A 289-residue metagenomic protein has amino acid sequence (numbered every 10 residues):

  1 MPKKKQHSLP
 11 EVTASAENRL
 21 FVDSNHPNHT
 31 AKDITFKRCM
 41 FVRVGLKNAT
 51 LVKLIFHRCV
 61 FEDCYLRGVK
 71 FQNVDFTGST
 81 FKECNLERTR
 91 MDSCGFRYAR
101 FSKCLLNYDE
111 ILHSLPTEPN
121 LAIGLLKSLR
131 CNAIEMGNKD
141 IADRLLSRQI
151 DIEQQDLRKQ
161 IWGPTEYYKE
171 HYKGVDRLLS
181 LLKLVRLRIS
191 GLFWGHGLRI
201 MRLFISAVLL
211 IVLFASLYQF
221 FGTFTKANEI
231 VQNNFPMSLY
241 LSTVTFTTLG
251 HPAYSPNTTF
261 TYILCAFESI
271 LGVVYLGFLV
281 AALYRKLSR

Functional and structural regions predicted by a protein language model:
M1-L146, E153, W162: Tandem repeat scaffolds
L125, R177, L192, H196-I200 (+4 more regions): Hydrophobic, aromatic-rich alpha-helical transmembrane segments and their membrane-interface anchor motifs
D156-V208: Cytosolic-side membrane-insertion boundary helix
L187, S216-Q219, A253: An amphipathic alpha-helical interaction surface
F204, V208, V212, L271-F278: Residue-level signal for the membrane-embedded core of alpha-helical transmembrane segments, especially mid-helix
I205-S238, F260: Outer-pore turret/helix-boundary of cation channels
I230-R289: Pore domain of cation channels
